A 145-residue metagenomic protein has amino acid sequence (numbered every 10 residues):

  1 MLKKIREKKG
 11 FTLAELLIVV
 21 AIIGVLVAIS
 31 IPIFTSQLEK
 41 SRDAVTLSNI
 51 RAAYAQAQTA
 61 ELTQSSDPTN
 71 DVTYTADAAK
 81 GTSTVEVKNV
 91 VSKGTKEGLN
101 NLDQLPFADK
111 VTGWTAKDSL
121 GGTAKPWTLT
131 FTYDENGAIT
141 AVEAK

Functional and structural regions predicted by a protein language model:
M1-F11: N-terminal leader/signal peptides at the extreme start of proteins
K8, L26-I29, S41-S48: Residue-level signal for short amphipathic helical patches enriched in basic/charged and nearby hydrophobic residues
L17-I33: Alpha-helical hydrophobic helix detector
S36-E39: Membrane-helix boundary and inter-helical linker elements of multi-pass secondary transporters
R42-P68: Membrane-proximal N-terminal amphipathic helix
T59-K145: Periplasmic/extracellular, small/polar-rich flexible segments of pilin-like filament-forming proteins
